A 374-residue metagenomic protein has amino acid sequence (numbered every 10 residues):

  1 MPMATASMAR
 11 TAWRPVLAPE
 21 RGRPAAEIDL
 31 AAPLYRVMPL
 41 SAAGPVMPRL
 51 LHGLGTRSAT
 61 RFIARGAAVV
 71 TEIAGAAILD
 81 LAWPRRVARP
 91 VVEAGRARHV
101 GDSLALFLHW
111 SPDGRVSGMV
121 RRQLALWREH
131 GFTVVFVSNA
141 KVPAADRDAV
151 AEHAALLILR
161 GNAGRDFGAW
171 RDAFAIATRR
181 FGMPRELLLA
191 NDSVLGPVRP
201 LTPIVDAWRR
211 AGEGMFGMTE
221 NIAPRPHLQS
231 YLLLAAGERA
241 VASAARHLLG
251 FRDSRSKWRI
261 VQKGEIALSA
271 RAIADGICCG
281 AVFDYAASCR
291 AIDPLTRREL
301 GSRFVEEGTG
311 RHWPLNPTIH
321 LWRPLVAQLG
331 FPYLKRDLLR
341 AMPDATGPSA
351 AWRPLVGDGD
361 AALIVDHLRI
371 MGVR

Functional and structural regions predicted by a protein language model:
S7-A9: Low-acidity, Ser/Thr- and Arg-rich intrinsically disordered low-complexity segments
W13, E27-R374: ER/Golgi luminal nucleotide-sugar-dependent glycosyltransferases, focusing on the catalytic module
